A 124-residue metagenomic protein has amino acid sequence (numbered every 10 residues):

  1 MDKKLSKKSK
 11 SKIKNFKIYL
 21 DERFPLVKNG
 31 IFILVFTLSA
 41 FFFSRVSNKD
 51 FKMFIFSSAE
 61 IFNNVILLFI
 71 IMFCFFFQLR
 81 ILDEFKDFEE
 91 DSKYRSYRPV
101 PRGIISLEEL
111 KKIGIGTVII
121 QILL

Functional and structural regions predicted by a protein language model:
M1-E84: Topogenic membrane-insertion module of multi-pass membrane proteins
N64, L68, F88-E90, S106-E109: Short, charged/polar micro-motifs that form catalytic or ligand-binding hotspots
D83-S96: Membrane-helix interface/capping segments
K93-L124: Multi-pass membrane catalytic core of lipid/isoprenoid biosynthesis enzymes
